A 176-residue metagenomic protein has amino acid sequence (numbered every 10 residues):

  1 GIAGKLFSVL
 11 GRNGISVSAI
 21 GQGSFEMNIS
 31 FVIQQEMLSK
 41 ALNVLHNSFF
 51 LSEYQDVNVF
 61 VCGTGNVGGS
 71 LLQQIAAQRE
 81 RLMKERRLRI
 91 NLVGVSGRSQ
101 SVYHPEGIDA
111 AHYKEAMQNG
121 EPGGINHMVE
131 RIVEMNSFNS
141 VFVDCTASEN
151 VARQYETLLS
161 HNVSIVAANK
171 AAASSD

Functional and structural regions predicted by a protein language model:
G1-Q73, Q78: A conserved regulatory-domain signal marking ACT and ACT-like small-molecule sensing domains and adjacent regulatory
S52, R79-R87, I132-N136: Alpha-helix termini
V59-C62, N91-R98, F142-D144: Extended hydrophobic secondary-structure segments that form protein cores and membrane-embedded regions
C62, S70, F142-T146, A168 (+1 more regions): Structural motif
E80-E121: NAD(P)-binding Rossmann-fold cofactor-contacting core
K114-V151: A structured beta-alpha segment of the ubiquitous adenosine-cofactor-binding alpha/beta core
T146-H161, N169-D176: Rossmann-fold NAD(P)-binding glycine/threonine-rich loop
